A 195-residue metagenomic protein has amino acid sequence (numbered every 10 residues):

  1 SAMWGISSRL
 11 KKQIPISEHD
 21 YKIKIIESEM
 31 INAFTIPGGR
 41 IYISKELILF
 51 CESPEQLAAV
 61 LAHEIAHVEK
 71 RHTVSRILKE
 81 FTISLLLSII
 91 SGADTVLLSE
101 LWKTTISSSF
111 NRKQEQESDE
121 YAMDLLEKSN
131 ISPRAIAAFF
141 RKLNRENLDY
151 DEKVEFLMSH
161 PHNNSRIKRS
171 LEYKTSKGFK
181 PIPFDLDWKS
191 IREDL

Functional and structural regions predicted by a protein language model:
S1-L195: A Zn2+-metalloprotease active-site environment signal
